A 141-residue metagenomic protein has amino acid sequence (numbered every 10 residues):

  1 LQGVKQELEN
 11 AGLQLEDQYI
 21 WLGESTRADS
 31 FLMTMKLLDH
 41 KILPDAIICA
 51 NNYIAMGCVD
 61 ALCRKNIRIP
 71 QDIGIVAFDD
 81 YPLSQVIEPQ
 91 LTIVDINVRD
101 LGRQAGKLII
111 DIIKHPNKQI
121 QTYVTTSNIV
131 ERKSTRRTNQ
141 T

Functional and structural regions predicted by a protein language model:
L1-T141: Bacterial carbohydrate/catabolite-sensing allosteric modules
